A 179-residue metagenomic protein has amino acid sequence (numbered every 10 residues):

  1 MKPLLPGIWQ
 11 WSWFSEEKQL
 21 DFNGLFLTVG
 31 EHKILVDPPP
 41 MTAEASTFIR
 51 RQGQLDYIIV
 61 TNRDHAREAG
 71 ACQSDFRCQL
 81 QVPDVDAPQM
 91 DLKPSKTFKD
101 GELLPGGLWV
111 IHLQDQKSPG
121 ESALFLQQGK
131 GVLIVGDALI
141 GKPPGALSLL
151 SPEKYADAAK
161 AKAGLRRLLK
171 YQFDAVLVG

Functional and structural regions predicted by a protein language model:
M1-E31: Zn-dependent metallo-beta-lactamase
W9, S15-E16, H32-L35, M41 (+2 more regions): Metallo-beta-lactamase
Q19-D21, L92, F98, S118: Residues that act as N-cap/strand-start positions at coil-to-secondary-structure junctions
N23-L25, D100-E102, S122-L124: Residue-level detector of beta-strand structural context in well-folded domains
G24, S46-T47, L165: Short hydrophobic/charged patches on amphipathic alpha-helices used for structural packing and interfaces
T42-D84, D174-A175: Active-site metal-binding motif and surrounding structural segment of the metallo-beta-lactamase
D84-P88, L139: Short, acidic/turn-prone active-site loops that include or flank metal/cofactor- and phosphate-binding residues
S95-P105: Short acidic-hydrophobic, aromatic-tinged amphipathic segments that line or gate anion-handling sites
